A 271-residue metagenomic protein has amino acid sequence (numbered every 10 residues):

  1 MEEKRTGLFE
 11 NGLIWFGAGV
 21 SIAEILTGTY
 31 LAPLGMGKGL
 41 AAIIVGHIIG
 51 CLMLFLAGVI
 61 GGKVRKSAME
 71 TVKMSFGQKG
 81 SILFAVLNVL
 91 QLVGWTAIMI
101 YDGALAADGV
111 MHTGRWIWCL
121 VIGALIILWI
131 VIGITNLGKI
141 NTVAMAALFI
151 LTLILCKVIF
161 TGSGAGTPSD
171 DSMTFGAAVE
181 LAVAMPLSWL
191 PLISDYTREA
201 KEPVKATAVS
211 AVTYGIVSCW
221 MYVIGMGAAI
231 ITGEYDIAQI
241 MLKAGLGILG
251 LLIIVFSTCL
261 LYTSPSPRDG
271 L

Functional and structural regions predicted by a protein language model:
M1-K38, N136, T174-V179, R198-K205: Membrane-interface "cap" regions at the ends of multi-pass membrane proteins
R5-G12, G46, Q78-L90, D170-V179 (+1 more regions): Select transmembrane alpha-helical segments in multipass membrane proteins
T6, I132-T142, P168, S188-I216 (+2 more regions): Hydrophobic, small-residue-rich membrane helices and short re-entrant helix-turn-helix hairpins that build
I14-G17, F84-V89, V110-I132, M145-C156 (+3 more regions): Transmembrane alpha-helical segments of multi-pass small-molecule transport proteins
Y30-P33, D102-V110, G123-A144, D195-K201: Membrane-water interface regions at transmembrane-helix termini and the short interhelical loops of multi-pass membrane
Y30-V59, G80-I82, Y214-G215: Extracellular loop-to-transmembrane helix junctions
I48-M53, N88-A97, A147-V158, A208-T232: Selective recognition of specific alpha-helical transmembrane segments in multi-pass small-molecule
Y262-L271: Single conserved hydrophobic/aromatic residue that forms the stacking wall/gate of nucleotide- or nucleobase-binding
